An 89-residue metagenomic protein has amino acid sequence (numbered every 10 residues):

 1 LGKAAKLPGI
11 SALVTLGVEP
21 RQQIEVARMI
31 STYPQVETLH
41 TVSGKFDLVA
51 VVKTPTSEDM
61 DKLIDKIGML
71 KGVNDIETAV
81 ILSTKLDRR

Functional and structural regions predicted by a protein language model:
L1-R89: A compositional/biophysical signature of low hydrophobicity enriched in polar/charged and small residues
